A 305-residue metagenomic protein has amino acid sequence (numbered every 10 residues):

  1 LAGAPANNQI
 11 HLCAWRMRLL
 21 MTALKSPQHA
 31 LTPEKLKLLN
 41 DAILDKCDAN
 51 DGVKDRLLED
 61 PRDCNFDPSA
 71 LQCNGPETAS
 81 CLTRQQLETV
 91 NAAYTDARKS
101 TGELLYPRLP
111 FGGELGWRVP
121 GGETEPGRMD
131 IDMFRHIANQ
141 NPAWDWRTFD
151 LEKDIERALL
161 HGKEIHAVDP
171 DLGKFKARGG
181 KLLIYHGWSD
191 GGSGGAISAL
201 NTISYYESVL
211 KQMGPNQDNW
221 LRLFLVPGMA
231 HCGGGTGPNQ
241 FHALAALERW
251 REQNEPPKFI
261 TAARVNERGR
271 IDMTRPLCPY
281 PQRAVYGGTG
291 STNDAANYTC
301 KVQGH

Functional and structural regions predicted by a protein language model:
L1-H305: C-terminal His-loop and adjacent cap/lid subdomain of alpha/beta-hydrolase
